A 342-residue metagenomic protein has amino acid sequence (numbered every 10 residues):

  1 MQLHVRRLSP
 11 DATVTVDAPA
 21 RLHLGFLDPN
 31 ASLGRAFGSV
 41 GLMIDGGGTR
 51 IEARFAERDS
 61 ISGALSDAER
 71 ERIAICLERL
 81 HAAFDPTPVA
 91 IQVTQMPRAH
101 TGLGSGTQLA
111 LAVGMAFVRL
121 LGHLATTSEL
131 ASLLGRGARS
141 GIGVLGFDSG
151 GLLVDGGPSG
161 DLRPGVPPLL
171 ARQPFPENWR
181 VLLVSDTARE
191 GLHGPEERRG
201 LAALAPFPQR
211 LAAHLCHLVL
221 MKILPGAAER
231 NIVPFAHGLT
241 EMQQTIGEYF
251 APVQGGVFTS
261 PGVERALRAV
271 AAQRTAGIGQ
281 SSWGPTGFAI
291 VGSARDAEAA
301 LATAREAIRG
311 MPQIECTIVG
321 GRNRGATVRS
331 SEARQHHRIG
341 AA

Functional and structural regions predicted by a protein language model:
M1-D17, G25, A31-A36, T126-A276 (+1 more regions): ATP-dependent small-molecule kinase catalytic core of the GHMP/sugar-kinase superfamily and closely related
M1-L103, M115-T127, A138, N323-R324 (+1 more regions): ATP-binding N-lobe of GHMP and related small-molecule kinases
P19, M96, D148, Q280-P285: Short Gly/Ser/Thr- and Asp/Glu-enriched loop/turn motifs at secondary-structure junctions
L27, V40-M43, G104, Q108 (+3 more regions): Gly/Ser/Thr-rich beta-alpha loop segments that engage phosphate groups in nucleotides
M43-G46, A271-A272, G279-W283, G310: A structural signal for short secondary-structure junctions
L103-S105, L109, L211-A212, A276-S282: Short glycine/threonine-rich catalytic loop with a Thr-x-Gly-x-Asp
T107-L121, G284-G292: Short, small-residue alpha-helix embedded
